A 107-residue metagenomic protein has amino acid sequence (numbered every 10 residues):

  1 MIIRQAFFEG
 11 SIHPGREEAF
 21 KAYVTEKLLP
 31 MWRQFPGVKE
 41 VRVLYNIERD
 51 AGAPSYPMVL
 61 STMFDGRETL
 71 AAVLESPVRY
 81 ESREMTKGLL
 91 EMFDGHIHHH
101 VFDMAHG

Functional and structural regions predicted by a protein language model:
M1-L74, H96-G107: Short S/T/G/P-rich N-terminal loop/turn motif that feeds into the first structured element of a domain
L28, V78, L90-D94: Generic secondary-structure transition motif, activating predominantly at the C-termini of alpha-helices
E75-E84: Intrinsically disordered, low-complexity terminal tails and linkers in eukaryotic proteins, enriched in charged/polar
R83-F102: Conserved short beta-strand edge segments in small beta-sheet-based binding/regulatory domains
